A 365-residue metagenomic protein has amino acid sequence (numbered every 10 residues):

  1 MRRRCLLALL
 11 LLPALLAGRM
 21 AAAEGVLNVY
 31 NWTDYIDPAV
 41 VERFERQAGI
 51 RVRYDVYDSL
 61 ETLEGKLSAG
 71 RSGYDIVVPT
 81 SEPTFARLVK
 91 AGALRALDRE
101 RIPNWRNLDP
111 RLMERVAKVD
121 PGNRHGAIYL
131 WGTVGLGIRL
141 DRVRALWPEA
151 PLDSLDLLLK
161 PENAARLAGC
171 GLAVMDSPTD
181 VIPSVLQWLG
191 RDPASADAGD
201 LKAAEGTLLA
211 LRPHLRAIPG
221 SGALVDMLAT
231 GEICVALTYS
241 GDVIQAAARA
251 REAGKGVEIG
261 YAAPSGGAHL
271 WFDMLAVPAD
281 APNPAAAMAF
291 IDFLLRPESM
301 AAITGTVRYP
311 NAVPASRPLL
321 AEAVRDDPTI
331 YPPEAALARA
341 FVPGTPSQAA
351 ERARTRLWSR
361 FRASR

Functional and structural regions predicted by a protein language model:
E24-V89: Early extracytoplasmic/lumenal segment of secretory-pathway proteins
T80-F85, V89-R216, G222-V225, A229: Extracytoplasmic ligand-binding site segments that recognize negatively charged/polar headgroups
P83-R87, V235-G256: A ligand-binding cleft/hinge motif common to bilobed small-molecule-binding domains
R95-R106, A253-H269, P278-A281: Short beta-strand->loop
G137-R142, Q187-G190, W271-N283, A302: A bilobed periplasmic-binding-protein/Venus flytrap-type ligand-binding module shared by bacterial periplasmic
L201-L211, I218, K255-A276: Periplasmic-binding protein-like
P278-R339: Mature extracytoplasmic/periplasmic domains
E334-R365: Conserved C-terminal helix/tail region of periplasmic/extracytoplasmic solute-binding proteins
